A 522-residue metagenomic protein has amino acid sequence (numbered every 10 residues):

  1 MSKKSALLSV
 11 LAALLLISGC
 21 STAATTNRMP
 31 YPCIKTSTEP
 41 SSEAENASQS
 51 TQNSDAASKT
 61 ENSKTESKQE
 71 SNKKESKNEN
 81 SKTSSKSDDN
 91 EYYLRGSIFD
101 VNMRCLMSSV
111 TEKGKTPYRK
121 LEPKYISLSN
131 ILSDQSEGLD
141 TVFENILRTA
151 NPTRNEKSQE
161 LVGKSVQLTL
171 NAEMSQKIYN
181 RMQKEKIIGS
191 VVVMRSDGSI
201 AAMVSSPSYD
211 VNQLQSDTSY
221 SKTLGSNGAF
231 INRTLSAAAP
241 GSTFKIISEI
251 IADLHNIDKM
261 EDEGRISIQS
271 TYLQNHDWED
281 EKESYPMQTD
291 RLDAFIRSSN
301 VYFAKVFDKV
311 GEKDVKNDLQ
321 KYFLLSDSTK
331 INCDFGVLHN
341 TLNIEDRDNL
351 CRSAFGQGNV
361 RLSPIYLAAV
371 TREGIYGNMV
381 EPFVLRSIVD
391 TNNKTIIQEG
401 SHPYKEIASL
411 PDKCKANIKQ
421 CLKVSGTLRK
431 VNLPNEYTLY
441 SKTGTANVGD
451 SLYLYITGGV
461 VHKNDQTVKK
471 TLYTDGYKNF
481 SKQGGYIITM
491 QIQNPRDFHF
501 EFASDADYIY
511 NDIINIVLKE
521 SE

Functional and structural regions predicted by a protein language model:
S2-A24: Sec-dependent N-terminal signal peptides of Gram-positive bacterial secreted proteins and lipoproteins
S21-N46, T51, D55-A56, E61 (+7 more regions): Extracytoplasmic/periplasmic proteins that interact with beta-lactams or build/remodel peptidoglycan
L170, M174, A446-N447, Y453 (+1 more regions): Phosphate/oxyanion-binding active-site loops and adjacent basic polyanion-contact surfaces
S175, K316, K415, D507-N511: Hydrophobic face of alpha-helices
R195-S242, I247-N494, E522: Beta-lactam-recognizing serine transpeptidase/beta-lactamase-like catalytic domain environment
I492-I509: A short acidic/glycine-rich loop-to-helix N-cap element
S504-E522: Short, gly/Ser/Thr-rich active-site loops of penicillin-recognizing serine hydrolases
